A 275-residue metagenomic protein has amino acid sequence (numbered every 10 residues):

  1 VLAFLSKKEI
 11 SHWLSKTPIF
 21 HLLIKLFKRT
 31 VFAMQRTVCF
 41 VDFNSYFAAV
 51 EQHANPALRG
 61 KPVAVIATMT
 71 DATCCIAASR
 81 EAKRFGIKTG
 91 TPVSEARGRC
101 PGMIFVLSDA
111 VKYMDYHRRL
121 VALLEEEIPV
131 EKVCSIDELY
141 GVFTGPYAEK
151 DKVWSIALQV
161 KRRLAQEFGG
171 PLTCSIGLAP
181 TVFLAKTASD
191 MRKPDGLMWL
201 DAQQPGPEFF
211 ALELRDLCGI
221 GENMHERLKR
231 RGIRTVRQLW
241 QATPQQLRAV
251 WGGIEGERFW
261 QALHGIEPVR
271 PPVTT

Functional and structural regions predicted by a protein language model:
A3-F4, H12, H21-P271: Gly/Gly-Pro- and Ser/Thr-rich, intrinsically disordered tail segments characteristic of DNA damage-repair and tolerance
V273-T275: Active-site loop ensemble at the mouth of alpha/beta enzyme cores that anchors a bound cofactor
